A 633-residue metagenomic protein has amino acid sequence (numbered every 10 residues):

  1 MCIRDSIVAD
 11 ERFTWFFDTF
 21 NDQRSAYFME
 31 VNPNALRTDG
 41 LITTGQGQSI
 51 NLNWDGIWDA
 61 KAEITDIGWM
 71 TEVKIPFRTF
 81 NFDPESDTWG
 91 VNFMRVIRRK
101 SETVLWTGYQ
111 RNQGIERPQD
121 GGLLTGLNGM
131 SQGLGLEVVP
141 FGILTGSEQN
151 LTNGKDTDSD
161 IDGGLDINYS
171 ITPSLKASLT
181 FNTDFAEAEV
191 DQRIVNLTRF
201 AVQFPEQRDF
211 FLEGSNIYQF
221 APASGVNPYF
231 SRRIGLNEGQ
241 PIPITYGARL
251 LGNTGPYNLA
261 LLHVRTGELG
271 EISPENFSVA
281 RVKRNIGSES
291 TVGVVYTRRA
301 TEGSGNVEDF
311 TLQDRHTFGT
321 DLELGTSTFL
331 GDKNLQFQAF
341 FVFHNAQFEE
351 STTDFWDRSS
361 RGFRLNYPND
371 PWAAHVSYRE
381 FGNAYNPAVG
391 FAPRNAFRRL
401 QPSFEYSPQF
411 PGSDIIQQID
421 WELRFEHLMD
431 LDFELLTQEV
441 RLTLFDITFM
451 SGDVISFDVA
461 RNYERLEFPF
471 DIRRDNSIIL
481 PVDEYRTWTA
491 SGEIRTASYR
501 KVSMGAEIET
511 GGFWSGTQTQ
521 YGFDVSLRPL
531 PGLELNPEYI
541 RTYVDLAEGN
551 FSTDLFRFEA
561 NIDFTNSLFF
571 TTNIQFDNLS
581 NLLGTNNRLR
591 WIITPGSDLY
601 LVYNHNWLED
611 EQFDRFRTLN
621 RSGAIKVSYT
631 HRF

Functional and structural regions predicted by a protein language model:
M1-I3, L601: Low-complexity/repetitive intrinsically disordered segments
R4-N285, E289-V294: Structural preference for beta-rich elements and adjacent junctions enriched in aromatics
S6, T38-L41, F82-P84, E102 (+8 more regions): A short, polar/proline- and glycine-enriched secondary-structure boundary/capping micro-motif
F16, K74-P76, N92, F141 (+7 more regions): Residue-level recognition of well-ordered beta-strand positions that form the cores of beta-sheet-rich folds across
L36, T145-S147, G267-E268, R299-T301 (+2 more regions): A short, flexible beta-alpha/helix-coil linker loop
R111-S131, G267-G331, Y367, V454-E509 (+2 more regions): Outer-membrane beta-barrel transmembrane domain signature of Gram-negative proteins, especially the mid-to-C-terminal
D156-T157, D166, K176, F185-Q192 (+4 more regions): Catalytic-domain carbohydrate-binding cleft regions of carbohydrate-active enzymes
P243, T328-F633: Exposed, low-structure sequence patches enriched in small/polar residues
